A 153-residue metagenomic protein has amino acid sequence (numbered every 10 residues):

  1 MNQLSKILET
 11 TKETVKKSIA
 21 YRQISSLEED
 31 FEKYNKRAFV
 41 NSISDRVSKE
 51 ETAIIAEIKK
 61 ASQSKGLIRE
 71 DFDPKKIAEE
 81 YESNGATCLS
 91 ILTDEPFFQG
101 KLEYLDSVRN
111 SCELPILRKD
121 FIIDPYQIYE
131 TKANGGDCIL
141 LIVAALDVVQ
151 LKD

Functional and structural regions predicted by a protein language model:
N2-R69: An N-cap/entry alpha-helix motif that binds or orients negatively charged groups
I7, C88-F98, L114-D124, D137-Q150: Catalytic beta/alpha-barrel core
S26-Y34, Q63-I68, C88-S107: Glycine-rich, proline-tolerant flexible connector loops at the mouths of alpha/beta enzymes
A38-E50, Q99-F121, K152-D153: Alpha-helix-loop-beta-strand connector modules within alpha/beta enzyme cores
A53, Y104, Q127-I128: Short, structured beta/alpha segment
I58-D73, L114-I123, A144: Active-site mouth loops of central-metabolism enzymes
I68-L92, S111, P125-C138, L151-K152: Alpha/beta enzyme core
